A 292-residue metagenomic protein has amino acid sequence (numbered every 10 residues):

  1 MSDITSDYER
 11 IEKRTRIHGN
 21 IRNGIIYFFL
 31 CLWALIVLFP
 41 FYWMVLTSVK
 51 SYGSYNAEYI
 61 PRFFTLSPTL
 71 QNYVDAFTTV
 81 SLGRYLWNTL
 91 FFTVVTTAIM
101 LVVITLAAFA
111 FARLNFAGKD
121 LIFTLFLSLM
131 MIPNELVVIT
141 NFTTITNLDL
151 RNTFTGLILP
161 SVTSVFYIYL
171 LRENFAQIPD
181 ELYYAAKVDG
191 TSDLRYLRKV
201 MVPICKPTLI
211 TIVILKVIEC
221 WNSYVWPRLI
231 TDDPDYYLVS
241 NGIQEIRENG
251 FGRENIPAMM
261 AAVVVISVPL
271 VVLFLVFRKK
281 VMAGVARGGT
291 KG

Functional and structural regions predicted by a protein language model:
D3-D7, R14-R16, R22-G292: A structural signal for multi-pass alpha-helical bundles of membrane permease subunits that mediate small-molecule
